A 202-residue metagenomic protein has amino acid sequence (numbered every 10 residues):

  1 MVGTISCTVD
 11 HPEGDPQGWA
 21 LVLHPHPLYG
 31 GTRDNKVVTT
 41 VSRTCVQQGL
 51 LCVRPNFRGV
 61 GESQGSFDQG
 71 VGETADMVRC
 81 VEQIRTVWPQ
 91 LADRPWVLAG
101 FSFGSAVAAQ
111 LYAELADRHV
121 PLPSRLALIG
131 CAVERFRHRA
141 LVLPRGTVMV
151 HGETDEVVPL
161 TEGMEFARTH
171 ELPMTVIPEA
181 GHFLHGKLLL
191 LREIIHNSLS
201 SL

Functional and structural regions predicted by a protein language model:
V2-L91: Serine-hydrolase catalytic machinery in alpha/beta-hydrolase-like enzymes
R58, T175-G181: Short glycine-rich catalytic loops that host catalytic nucleophiles or stabilize transition states across multiple
G65, A180-R192: Catalytic histidine-centered segment of alpha/beta-hydrolase-like enzymes
A99-A108: Gly/Ala-rich beta-loop-alpha elbow adjacent to hydrolase catalytic centers
L143, T147-H151, D155: Short beta-strand/loop motif that positions the catalytic acidic residue of the alpha/beta-hydrolase fold
E153-V158, H182: Acidic catalytic loop of the alpha/beta-hydrolase fold
P159-A167: Short alpha-helix in the alpha/beta-hydrolase fold that links the catalytic acid
